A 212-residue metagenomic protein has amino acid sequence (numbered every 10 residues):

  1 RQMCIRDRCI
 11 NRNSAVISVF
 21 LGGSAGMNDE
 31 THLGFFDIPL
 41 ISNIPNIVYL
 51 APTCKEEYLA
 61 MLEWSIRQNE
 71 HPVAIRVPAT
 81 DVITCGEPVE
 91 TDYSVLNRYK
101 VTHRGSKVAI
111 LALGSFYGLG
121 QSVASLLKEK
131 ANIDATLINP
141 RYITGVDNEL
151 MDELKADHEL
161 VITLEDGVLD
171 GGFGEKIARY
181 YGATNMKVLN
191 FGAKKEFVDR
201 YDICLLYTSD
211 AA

Functional and structural regions predicted by a protein language model:
R1-D7, Y207-A212: Conserved small/polar residues in nucleotide/adenosyl-binding loops
D7, L40, V123-L126: Residues within well-ordered alpha helices
R12-N13, F20, S24-F35, R67-S209: Thiamine diphosphate
M27-I44, K55-E56, A60-I66: Internal gly/pro-rich beta-alpha loop/helix module that stabilizes soluble enzyme cofactors or their anionic handles
I44-P45, T184: Short, structured coil segments at secondary-structure junctions
Y49-L50: Short acidic-hydrophobic, aromatic-tinged amphipathic segments that line or gate anion-handling sites
T53, I138, A212: Single, functionally critical "micro-switch" positions that shape active/binding sites and transmembrane helices
